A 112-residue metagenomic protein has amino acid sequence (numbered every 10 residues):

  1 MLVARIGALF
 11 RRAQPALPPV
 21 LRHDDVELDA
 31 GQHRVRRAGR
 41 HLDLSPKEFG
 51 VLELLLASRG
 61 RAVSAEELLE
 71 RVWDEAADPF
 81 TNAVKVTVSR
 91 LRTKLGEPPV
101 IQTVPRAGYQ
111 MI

Functional and structural regions predicted by a protein language model:
M1-R22: Basic, amphipathic DNA-recognition helix from helix-turn-helix-like DNA-binding domains
V3-I6, A30, V88: Short amphipathic alpha-helical/adjacent loop interface patches that line ligand and macromolecule-binding sites
A16, A30, E97-P99: Hydrophobic alpha-helical context, especially transmembrane and signal-peptide helices
V20-R34, T93: Short boundary/linker motifs that mark transitions into or out of structured domains
L21-H23, Q102-R106: Short, flexible loop/turn segments with low-complexity composition
R34, G39-P46, G50-P99, P105: Positively charged, aromatic-enriched patches within helix-turn-helix-type DNA-binding elements, predominantly
A107-I112: Minor-groove-contacting beta-hairpin "wing" of winged helix-turn-helix DNA-binding domains
